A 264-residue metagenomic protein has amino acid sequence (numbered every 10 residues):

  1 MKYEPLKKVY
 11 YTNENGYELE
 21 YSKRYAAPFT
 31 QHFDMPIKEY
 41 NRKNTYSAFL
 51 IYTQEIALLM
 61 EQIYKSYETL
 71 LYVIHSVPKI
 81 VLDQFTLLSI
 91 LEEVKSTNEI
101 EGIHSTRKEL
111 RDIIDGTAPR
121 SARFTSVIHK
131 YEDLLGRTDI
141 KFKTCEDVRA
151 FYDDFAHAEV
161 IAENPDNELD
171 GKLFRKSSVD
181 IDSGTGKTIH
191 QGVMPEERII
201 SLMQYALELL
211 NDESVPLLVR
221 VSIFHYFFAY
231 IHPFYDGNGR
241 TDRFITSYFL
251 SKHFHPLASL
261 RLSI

Functional and structural regions predicted by a protein language model:
M1-I264: FIC/Doc superfamily catalytic core
